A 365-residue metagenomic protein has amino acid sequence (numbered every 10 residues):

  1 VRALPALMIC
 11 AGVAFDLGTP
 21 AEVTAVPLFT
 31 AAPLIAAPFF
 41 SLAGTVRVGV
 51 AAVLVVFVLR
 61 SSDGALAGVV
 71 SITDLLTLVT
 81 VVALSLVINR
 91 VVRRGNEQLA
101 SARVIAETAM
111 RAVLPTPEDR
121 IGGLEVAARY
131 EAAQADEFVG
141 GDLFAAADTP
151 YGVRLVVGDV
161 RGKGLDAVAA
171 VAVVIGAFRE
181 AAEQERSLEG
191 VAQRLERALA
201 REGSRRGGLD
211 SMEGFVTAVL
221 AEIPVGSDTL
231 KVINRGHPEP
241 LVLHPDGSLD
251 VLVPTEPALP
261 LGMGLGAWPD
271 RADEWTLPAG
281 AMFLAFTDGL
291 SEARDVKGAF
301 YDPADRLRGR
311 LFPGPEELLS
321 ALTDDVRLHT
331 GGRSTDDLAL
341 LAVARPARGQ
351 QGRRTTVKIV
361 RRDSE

Functional and structural regions predicted by a protein language model:
V1, L78, V92-N96, A132 (+3 more regions): Residues at structural and domain junctions
V1-T19, F29, I35-P38, A43 (+8 more regions): Conserved subregion of the PPM/PP2C metallophosphatase catalytic domain
A25-P33, T77-V81: Hydrophobic core segments of transmembrane alpha-helices in multi-pass, intramembrane catalytic enzymes
F40, R47, A51-L99: Transmembrane alpha-helices and immediately adjacent membrane-cytoplasm interface residues in multi-pass integral
L42-G44, S62, V70, L78-T80 (+5 more regions): Structured catalytic/translocation cores of nucleotide/phosphate-coupled proteins
F57, S61, V173, A177-A181 (+1 more regions): Solvent-exposed, amphipathic alpha-helical segments
V104, T108-Q193: Membrane-proximal soluble helical/coiled-coil segments that couple transmembrane anchors to catalytic or regulatory
